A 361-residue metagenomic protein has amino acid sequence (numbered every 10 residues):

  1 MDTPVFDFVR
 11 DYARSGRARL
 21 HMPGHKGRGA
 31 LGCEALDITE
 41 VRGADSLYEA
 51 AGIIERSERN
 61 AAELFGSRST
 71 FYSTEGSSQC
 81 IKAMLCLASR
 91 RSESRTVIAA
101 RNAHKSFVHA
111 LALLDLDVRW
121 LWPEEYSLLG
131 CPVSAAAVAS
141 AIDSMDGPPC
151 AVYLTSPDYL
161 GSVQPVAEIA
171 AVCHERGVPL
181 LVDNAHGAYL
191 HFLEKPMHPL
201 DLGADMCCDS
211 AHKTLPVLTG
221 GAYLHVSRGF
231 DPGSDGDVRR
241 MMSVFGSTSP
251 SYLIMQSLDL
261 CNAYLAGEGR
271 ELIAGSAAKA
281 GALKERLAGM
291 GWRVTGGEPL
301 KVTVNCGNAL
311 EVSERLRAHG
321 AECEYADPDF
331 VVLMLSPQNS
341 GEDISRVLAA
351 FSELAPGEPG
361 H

Functional and structural regions predicted by a protein language model:
M1-G52: N-terminal "arm"/small-domain region of PLP-dependent enzymes with the aminotransferase-like
D2-R10, S46-E49, L64-S67, G76-V294 (+2 more regions): Conserved PLP-enzyme active-site core in the AAT-like
H21, L36-E40, D183, D205 (+2 more regions): Acidic side chains
A30-E34, G43, I53, D231 (+2 more regions): N-proximal short alpha-helices
R56-E63: PLP-dependent amino-acid enzyme catalytic core
A282-H361: Conserved C-terminal alpha-helix-loop-beta "cap" of PLP-dependent enzymes that closes/shapes the active-site mouth
